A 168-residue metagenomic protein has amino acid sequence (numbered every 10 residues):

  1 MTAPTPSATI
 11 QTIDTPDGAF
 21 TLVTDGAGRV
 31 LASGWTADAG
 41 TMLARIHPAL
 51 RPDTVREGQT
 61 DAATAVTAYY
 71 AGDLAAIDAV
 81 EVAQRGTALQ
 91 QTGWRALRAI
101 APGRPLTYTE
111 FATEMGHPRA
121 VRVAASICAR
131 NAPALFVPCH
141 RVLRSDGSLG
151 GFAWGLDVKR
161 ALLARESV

Functional and structural regions predicted by a protein language model:
M1-P118, S167-V168: Basic nucleic-acid-binding alpha-helical/helix-turn surface characteristic of O6-alkylguanine DNA
L22, V142-R144: Active-site and channel-lining beta-strand-loop segments that bind or position nucleotide-derived/phosphorylated
V121-A124: Helix-turn-helix DNA-binding helix
A129: Residue-level detection of the helix-turn-helix DNA-binding "recognition helix"
L135-V142: Short Lys/Arg-enriched helix C-cap and helix-to-coil transition segments that create basic nucleic-acid-contact patches
S145-V168: …primarily DNA-binding HTH/wHTH and HhH modules…
